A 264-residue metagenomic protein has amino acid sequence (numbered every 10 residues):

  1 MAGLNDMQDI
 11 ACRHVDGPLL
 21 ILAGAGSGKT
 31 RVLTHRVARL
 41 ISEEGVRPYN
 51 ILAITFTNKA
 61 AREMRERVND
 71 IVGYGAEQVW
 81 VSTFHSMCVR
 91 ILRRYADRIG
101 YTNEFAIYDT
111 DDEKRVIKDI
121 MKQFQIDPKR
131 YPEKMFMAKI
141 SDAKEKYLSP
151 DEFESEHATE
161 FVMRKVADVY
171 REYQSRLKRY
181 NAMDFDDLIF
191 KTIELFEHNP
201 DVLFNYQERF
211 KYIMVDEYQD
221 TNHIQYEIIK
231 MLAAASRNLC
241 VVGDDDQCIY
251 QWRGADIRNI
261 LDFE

Functional and structural regions predicted by a protein language model:
M1-A2, K29, H223-E264: Conserved RecA-like helicase ATPase core segment that couples NTP binding/hydrolysis to strand translocation
M1-D16, I224: N-terminal pre-P-loop "Q-motif" helix
D6, R13, L20-T30, V46 (+1 more regions): Glycine/alanine-rich phosphate-binding loops at beta-alpha junctions
C12-R13, T34, I41, F204 (+2 more regions): A cross-family signal for key residues in well-ordered alpha-helices that form functional helical elements
D16-L19, A38-Y212, S236-R237, A255-I257: A basic/glycine-biased coupling hinge at the interface between accessory DNA-binding modules
G17-R36, C240-V242, W252: Walker A/P-loop
T30-R39, M64-R65, Q225-E227: Motif I (Walker A/P-loop) of helicase-class P-loop NTPases
R209, E217-D220, D244: Walker B catalytic acidic pair
